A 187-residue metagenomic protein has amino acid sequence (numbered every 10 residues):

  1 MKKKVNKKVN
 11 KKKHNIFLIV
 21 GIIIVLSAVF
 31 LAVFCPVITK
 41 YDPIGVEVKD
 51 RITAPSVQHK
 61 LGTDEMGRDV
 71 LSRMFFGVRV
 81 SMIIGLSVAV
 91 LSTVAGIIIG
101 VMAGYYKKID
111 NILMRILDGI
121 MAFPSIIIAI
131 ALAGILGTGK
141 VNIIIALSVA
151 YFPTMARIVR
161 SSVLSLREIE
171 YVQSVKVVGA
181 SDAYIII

Functional and structural regions predicted by a protein language model:
M1-I44: N-terminal signal-anchor/first transmembrane alpha helix
V9-K11, Y41-A89: Periplasmic/extracellular loop-to-transmembrane helix junction in inner-membrane transport proteins
K11, R51, M74-G77, S81 (+7 more regions): Amphipathic alpha-helical segments that mediate coupling or scaffolding at interfaces
K13-F17, M74-G77, S81-G85, I116 (+2 more regions): Loop-to-transmembrane-helix entry motif
I22, R79, I83-S87, I128 (+3 more regions): Internal alpha-helical transmembrane segments of multi-pass membrane proteins, especially GPCRs
L31, C35-P36, I84-D118, I130: Transmembrane-helix boundary motif in ABC transporter permease subunits
K60, G104-Y105, I112-S165: Generic hydrophobic transmembrane alpha-helix motif, especially the helices
R68-I83, S87, K107-M114, R167-E168 (+1 more regions): Amphipathic cytosolic juxtamembrane alpha-helices at the membrane-cytosol interface of multi-pass membrane transporters
